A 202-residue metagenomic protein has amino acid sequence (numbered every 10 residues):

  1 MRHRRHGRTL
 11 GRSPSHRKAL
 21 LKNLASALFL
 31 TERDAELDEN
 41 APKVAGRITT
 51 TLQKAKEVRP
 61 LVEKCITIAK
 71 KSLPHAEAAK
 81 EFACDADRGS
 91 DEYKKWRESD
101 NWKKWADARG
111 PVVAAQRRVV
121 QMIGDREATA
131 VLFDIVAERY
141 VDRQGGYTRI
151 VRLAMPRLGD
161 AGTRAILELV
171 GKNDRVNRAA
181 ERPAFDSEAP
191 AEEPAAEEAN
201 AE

Functional and structural regions predicted by a protein language model:
R2-R8, A19, T31, K43-E197: Structured, basic alpha/beta domains of bacterial-type, RNA-associated proteins
A27: Short alpha-helical functional segments enriched in proximate histidine and acidic residues
E36-K43: Intrinsically disordered, low-complexity Ser/Thr- and acidic-rich flexible linkers and loops, especially at boundaries
N200-E202: Eukaryotic N-terminal intrinsically disordered, low-complexity segments enriched in Ser/Pro and acidic residues
